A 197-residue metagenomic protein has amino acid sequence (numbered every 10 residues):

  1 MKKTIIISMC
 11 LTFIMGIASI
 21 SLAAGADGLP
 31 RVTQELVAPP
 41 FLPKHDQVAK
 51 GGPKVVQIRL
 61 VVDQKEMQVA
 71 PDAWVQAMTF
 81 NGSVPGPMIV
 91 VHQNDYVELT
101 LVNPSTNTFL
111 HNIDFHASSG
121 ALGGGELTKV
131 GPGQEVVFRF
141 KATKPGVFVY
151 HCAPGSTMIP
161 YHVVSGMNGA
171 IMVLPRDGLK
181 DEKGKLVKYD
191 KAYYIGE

Functional and structural regions predicted by a protein language model:
M1-T4: Positively charged n-region of N-terminal signal peptides that target proteins for export
S8-A18: Bacterial N-terminal signal peptides
G16, S21-A24, Q47, F140 (+1 more regions): N-terminal cationic amphipathic segment used for targeting or macromolecule association
L22-H111, F115-L122, L127, P132-E135 (+1 more regions): N-terminal, post-signal-peptide metal-ligating segments of extracellular/periplasmic oxidoreductases, dominated by
V62, I171-P175, E197: Interdomain boundary/hinge segments at the C-termini of tandem beta-sandwich modules
E98-H111, A117-D181: Extracellular/periplasmic metallocenter environments
Y189-E197: Acidic-aromatic/histidine active-site loop/patch
